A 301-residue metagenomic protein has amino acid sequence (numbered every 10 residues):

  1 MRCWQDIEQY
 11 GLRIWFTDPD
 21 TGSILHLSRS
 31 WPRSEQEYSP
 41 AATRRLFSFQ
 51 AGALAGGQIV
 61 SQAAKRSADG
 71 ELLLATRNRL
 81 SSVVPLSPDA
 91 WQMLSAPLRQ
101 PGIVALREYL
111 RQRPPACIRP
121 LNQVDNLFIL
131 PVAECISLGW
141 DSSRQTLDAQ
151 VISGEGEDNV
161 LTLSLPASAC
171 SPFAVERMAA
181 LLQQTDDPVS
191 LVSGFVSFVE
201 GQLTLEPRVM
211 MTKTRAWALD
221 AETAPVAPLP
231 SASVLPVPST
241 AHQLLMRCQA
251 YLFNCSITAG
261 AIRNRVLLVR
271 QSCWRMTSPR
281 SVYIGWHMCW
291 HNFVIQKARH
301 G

Functional and structural regions predicted by a protein language model:
M1-C3, Q9, R13-W15, P19-G301: Long, compositionally biased intrinsically disordered terminal regions
